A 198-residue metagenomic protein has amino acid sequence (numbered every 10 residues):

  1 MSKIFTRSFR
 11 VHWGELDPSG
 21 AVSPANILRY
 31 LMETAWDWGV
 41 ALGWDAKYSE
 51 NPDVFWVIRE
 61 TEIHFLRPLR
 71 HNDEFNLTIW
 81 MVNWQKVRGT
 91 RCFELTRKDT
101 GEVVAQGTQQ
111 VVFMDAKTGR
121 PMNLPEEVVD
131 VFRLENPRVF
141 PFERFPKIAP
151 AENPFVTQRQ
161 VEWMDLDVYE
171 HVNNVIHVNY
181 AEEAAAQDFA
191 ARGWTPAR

Functional and structural regions predicted by a protein language model:
S2-I58, Q106-T108, V112-R198: Hot-dog-fold acyl-thioester-processing enzymes
T61-D99: Hydrophobic beta-sheet segments that form the core/acyl-binding groove of ACP/CoA-dependent acyl-chain-processing
D99-G101, K117: Solvent-exposed strand-loop boundary residues in beta-sheet-rich modules
